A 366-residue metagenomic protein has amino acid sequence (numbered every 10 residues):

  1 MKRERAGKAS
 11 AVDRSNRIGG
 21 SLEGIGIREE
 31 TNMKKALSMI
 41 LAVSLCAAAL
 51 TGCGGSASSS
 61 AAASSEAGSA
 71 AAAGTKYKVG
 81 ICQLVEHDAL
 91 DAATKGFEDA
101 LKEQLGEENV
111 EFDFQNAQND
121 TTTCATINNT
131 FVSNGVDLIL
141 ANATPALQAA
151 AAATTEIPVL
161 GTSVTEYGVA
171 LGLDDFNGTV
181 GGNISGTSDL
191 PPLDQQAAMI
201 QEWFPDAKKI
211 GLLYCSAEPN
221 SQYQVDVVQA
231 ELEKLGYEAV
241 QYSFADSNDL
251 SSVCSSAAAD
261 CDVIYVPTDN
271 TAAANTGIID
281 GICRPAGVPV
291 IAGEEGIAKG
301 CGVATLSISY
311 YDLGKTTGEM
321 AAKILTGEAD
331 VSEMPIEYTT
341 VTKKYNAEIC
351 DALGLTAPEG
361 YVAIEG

Functional and structural regions predicted by a protein language model:
K35-S56: Sec-dependent N-terminal signal peptides of Gram-positive bacterial secreted proteins and lipoproteins
L50-S69: Bacterial lipoprotein signal-peptidase II cleavage site
A73, Y167-K209, I308-A329: Hydrophobic alpha-helical segments within soluble ligand-binding/sensing domains
G74-E98, Q104, D113-C124, A217-S221 (+1 more regions): Extracytoplasmic "Venus flytrap"
V79-I81, F97, S185-L232, D330-C350: An alpha-beta-alpha
D113-D175, V266-R284, V288-G293: Beta-alpha junction/loop-to-helix N-cap segments that form part of ligand/metal-binding clefts
P219-V288, E294: Pocket-lining segment of extracytoplasmic ligand-binding domains
G296-E348: Flexible loop/turn connectors
